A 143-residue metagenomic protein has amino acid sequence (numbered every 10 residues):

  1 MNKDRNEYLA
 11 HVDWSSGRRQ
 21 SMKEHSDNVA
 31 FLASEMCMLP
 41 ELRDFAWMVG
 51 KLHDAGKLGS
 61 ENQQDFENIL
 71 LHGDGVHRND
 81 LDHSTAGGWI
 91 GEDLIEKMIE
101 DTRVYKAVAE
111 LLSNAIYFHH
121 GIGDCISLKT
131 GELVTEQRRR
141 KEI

Functional and structural regions predicted by a protein language model:
N2-R18, M22-I143: Accessory nucleic-acid engagement/destabilization modules that flank
